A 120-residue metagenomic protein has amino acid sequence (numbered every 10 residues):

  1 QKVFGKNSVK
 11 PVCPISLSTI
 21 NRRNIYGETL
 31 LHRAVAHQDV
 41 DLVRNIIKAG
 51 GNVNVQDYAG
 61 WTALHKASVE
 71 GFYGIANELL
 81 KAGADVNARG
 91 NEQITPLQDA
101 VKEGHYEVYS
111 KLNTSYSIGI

Functional and structural regions predicted by a protein language model:
Q1-H37, D41-A49: Intrinsically disordered, low-complexity regulatory segments in ankyrin-centric signaling systems
C13-L17, R44-G51, N77-A84, N113-S117: Ankyrin repeat domain, specifically the short helix-to-loop turn at the C-terminus of the second helix of each repeat
R33-Q38, K66-F72, D99-H105: Ankyrin repeat A-helix N-terminal signature
L42, G74-I75, E107-V108: Conserved ankyrin/ankyrin-like repeat signature
G90, V108-I120: Short, compositionally biased segments
